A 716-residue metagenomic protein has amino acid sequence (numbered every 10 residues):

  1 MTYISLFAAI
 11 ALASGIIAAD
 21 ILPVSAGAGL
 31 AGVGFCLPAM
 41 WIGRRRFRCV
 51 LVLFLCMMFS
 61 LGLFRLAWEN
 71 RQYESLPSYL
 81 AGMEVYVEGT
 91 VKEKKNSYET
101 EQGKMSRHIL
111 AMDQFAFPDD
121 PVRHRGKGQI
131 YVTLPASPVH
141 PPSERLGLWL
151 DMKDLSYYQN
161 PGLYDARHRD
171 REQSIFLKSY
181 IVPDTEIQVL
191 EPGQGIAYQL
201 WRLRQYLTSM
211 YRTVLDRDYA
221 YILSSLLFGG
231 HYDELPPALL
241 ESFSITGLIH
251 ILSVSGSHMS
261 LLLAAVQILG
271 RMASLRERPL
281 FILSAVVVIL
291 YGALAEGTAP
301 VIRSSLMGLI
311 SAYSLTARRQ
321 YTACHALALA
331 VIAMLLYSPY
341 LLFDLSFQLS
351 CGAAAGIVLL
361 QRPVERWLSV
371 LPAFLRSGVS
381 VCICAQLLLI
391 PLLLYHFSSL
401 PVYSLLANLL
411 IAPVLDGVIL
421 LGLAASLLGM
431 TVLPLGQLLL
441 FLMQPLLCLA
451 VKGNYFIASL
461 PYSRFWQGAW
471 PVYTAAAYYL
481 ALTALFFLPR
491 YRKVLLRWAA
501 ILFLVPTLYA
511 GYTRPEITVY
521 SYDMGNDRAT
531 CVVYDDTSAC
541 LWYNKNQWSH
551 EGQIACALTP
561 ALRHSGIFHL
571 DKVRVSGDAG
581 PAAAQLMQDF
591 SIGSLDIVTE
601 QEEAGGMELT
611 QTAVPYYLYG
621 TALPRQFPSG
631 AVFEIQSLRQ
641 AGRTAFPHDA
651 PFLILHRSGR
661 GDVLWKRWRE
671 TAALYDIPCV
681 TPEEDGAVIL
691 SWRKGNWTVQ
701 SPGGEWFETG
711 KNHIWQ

Functional and structural regions predicted by a protein language model:
M1-M40, D344, C351, G436-F487: Membrane-embedded alpha-helical segments of integral membrane proteins
M1-S78, R303, V472-A475, F652-L653 (+2 more regions): N-terminal leader/targeting segments
F7, G15, S179, L235-L405 (+3 more regions): Hydrophobic alpha-helical transmembrane segments in multi-pass membrane proteins
F59-H250, C556-P560, Q588, Q700: Membrane-interface helix/helix-cap signal primarily in integral membrane proteins
F59-M83, Y491-D527: Hydrophobic alpha-helical transmembrane segments in integral membrane proteins
E186-Q199, I245, L394-L410, G422-A476: Membrane-interface amphipathic/re-entrant loop segments adjacent to transmembrane helices in multi-pass membrane
L248-R271, F568-F590, L638-A645, R657-K666: Di-metal (Zn2+ and/or Mg2+/Mn2+) metal-binding site signature of metallo-dependent hydrolases with the MBL/beta-CASP
P339-F343, Y455-P489, L502-K572, T599-H648 (+1 more regions): Core dinuclear metal-dependent hydrolase active-site scaffold
